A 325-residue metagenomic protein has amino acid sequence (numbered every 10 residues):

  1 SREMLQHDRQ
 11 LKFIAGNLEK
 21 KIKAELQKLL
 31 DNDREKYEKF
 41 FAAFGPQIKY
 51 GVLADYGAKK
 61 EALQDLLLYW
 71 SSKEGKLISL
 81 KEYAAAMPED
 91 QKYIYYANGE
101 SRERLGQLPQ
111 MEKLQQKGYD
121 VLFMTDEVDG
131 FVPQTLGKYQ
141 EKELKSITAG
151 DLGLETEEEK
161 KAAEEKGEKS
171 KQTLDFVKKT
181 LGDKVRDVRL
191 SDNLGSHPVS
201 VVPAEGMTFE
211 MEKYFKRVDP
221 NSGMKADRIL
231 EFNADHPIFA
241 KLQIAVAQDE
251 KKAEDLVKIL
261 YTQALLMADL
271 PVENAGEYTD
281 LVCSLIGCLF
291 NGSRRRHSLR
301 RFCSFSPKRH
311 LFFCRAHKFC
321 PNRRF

Functional and structural regions predicted by a protein language model:
S1-F325: Conserved GHKL (Bergerat-fold) ATPase module
